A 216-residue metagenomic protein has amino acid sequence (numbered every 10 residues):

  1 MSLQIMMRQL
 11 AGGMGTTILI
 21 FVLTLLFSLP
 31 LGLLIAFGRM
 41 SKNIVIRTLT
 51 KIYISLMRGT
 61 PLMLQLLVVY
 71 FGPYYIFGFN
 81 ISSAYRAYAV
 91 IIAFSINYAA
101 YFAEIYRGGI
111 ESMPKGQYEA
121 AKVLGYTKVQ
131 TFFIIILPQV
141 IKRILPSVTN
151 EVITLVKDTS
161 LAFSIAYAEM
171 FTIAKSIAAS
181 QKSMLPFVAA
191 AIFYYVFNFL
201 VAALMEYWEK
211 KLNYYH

Functional and structural regions predicted by a protein language model:
M1-H216: Transmembrane alpha-helices and adjacent helix-loop boundaries
